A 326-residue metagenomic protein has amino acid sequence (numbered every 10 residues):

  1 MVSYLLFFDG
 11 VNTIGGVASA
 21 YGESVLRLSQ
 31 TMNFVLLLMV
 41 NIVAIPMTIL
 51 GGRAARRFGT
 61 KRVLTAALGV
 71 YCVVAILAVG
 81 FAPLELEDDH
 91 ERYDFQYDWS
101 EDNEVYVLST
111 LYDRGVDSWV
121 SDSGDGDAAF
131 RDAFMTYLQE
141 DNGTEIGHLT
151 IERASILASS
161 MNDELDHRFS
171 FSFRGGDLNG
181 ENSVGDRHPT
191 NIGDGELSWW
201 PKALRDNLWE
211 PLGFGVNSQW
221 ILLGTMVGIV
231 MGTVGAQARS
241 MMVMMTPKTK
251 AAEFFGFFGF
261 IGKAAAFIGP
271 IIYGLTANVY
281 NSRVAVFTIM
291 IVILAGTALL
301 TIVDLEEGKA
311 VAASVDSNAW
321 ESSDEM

Functional and structural regions predicted by a protein language model:
G16-N33: Short amphipathic helix-loop junctions that connect adjacent transmembrane helices in Major Facilitator Superfamily/SLC
Q30-T31, K248-F258: Loop-to-transmembrane helix entry/capping segments in MFS-fold secondary transporters and related SLC/MFSD carriers
P46-T60, A277: Helix-to-loop junctions at the C-terminal end of transmembrane segments in multipass secondary transporters
R56-V70: Cytoplasmic membrane-interface "Motif A"-like loop-to-helix N-cap segments of 12-TM Major Facilitator Superfamily
V70-D98, D194-G213: C-terminal ends and interior cores of transmembrane alpha-helices in multi-pass membrane transporters/permeases
L77-E85, F287-E321, E325-M326: Multi-pass alpha-helical transporter architecture, strongest for 12-TM Major Facilitator/SLC carriers used
G195, W200-N217, L275-I293: A membrane-interface helix-boundary motif in multi-pass transporters
T233-T246: Intracellular juxtamembrane helix-capping segments at the cytosolic ends of symmetry-related transmembrane helices
